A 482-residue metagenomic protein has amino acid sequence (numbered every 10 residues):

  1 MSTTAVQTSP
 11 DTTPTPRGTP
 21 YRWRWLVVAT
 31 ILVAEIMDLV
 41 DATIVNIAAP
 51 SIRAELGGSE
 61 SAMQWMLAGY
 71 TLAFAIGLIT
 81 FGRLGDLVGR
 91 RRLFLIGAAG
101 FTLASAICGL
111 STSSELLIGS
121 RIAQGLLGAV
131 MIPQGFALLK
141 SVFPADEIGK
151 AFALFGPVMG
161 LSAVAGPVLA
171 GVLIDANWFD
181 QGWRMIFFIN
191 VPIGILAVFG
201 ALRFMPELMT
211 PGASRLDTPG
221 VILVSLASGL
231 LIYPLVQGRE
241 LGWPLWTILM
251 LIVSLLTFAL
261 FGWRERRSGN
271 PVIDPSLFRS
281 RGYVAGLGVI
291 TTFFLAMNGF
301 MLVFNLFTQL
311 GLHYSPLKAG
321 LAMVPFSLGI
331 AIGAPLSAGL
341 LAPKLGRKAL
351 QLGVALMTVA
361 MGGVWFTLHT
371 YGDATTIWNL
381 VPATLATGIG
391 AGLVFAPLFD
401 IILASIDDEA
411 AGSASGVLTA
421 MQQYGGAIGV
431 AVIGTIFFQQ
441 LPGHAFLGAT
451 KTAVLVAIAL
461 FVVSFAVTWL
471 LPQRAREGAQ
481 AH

Functional and structural regions predicted by a protein language model:
S2-A201, L341, G362-W365, L455: Transmembrane-helix bundle of Major Facilitator Superfamily
R24-V40, V45-I47, W246-M250, T257 (+1 more regions): 12-transmembrane solute porter fold
E60, R90, S114, A145 (+7 more regions): Membrane-helix interface/capping residues of multi-pass secondary transporters
S61, D86-L87, G109-T112, S141-P144 (+9 more regions): Membrane-helix boundary and inter-helical linker elements of multi-pass secondary transporters
L72, I76, A99, L103 (+15 more regions): Generic alpha-helical transmembrane segments of integral inner-membrane proteins, especially permease/transport modules
L138, V172, F204, L230-Y233 (+6 more regions): A residue-level signal for alpha-helical anchor/packing sites in multi-pass solute transporters
I148-L161, A213-I222, R279, G346-V354: Cytoplasmic-side transmembrane-helix entry/capping segments in multi-pass membrane proteins
D175-V289, A296, Y314-S315, A457-I458: Hydrophobic transmembrane-helix bundles of small-molecule transporters
